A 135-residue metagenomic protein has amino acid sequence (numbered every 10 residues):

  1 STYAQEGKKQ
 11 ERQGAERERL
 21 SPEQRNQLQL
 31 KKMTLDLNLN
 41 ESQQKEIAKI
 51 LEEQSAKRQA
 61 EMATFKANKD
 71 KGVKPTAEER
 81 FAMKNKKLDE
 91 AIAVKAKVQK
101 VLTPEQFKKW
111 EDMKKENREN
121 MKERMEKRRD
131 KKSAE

Functional and structural regions predicted by a protein language model:
S1-Q24, E41-S42, A67, E78 (+2 more regions): Classical N-terminal targeting signals for secretion and organelle import
R19, R25-V101, K109, M113: Amphipathic alpha-helical segments
